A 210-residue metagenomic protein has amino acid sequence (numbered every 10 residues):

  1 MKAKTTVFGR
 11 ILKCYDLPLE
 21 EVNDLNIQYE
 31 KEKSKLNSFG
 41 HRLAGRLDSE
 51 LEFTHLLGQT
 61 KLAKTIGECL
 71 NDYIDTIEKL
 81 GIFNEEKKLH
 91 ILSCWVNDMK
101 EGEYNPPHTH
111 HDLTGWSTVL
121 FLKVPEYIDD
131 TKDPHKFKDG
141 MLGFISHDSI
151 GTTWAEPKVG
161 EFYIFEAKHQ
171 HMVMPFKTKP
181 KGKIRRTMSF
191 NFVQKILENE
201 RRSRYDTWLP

Functional and structural regions predicted by a protein language model:
M1-E86, G102-N105: Non-heme Fe(II)/2-oxoglutarate
I11-K13, I184-M188: Short beta-strand micro-motifs in enzyme catalytic cores
G81-F83, K87-C94, T118: Hydrophobic, well-structured mid-protein blocks that either form specific transmembrane helices
S93-I164, M172-M174, G182-I184, N191 (+2 more regions): Catalytic core of non-heme Fe(II) oxygenases with the double-stranded beta-helix
H169: A generic "binding-loop/recognition-motif" signal
